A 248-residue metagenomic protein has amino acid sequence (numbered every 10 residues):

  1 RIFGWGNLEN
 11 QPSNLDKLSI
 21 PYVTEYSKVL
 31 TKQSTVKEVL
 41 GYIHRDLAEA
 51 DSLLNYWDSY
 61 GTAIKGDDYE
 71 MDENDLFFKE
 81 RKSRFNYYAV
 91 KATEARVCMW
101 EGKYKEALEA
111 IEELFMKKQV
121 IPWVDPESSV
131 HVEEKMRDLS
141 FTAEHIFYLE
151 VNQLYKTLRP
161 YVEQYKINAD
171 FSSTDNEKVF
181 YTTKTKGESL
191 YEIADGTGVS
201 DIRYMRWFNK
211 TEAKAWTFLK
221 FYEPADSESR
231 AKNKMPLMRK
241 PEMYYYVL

Functional and structural regions predicted by a protein language model:
I2-Y245: Structured, solvent-exposed acidic/aromatic patches
